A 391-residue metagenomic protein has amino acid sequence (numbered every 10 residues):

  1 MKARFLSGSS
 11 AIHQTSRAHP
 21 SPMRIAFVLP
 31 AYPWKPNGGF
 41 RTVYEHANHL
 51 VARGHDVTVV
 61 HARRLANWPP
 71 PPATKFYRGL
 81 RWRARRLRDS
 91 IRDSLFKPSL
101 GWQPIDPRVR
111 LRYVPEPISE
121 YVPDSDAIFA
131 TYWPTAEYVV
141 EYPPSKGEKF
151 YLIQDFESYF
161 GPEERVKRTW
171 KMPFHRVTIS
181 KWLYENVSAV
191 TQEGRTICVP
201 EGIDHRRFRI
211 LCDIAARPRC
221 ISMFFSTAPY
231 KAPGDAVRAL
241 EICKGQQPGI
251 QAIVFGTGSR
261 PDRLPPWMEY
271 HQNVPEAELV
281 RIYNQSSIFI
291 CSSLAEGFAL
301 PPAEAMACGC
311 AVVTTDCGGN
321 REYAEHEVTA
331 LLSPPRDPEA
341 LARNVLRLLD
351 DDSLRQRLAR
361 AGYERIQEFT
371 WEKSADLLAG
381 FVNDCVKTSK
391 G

Functional and structural regions predicted by a protein language model:
S158-R165, S188, R195-R217: Acidic anion/phosphate-binding donor-loop and adjacent secondary structure in glycosyltransferase catalytic cores
R176-T178, D213-K231, V237-I242: Conserved donor-binding/catalytic core segment of Leloir-type glycosyltransferases
R263, C317-E327, L331-L332: Short acidic/histidine- and often glycine-rich active-site loop of Leloir-type glycosyltransferases that engages
N273, H326-E327, L331-P338, R347-D352: Conserved acidic donor-binding segment of nucleotide-sugar-dependent glycosyltransferases
I282-S286: Short alpha-helical donor nucleotide-sugar binding micro-motif in glycosyltransferases
L294: Aromatic "clamp/platform" in nucleotide-sugar-dependent glycosyltransferases that forms part of the donor/acceptor
A311-T314: Short hydrophobic beta-strand element within catalytic cores of glycosyltransferases and related nucleotide-activated
A340, R347, L354-E368, L377-G380 (+1 more regions): A short, well-ordered alpha-helix in the C-terminal region of glycosyltransferases
